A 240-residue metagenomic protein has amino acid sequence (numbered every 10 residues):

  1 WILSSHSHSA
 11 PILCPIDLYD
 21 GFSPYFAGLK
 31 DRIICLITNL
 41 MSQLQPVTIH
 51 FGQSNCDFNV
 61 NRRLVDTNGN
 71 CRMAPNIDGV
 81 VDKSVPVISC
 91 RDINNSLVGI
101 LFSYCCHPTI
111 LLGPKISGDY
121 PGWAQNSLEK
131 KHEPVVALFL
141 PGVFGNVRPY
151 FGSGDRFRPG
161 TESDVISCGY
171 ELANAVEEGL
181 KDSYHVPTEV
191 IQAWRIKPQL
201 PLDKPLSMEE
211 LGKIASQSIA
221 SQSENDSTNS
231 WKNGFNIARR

Functional and structural regions predicted by a protein language model:
W1-R240: Non-catalytic substrate/cofactor recognition surfaces at enzyme active-site rims
